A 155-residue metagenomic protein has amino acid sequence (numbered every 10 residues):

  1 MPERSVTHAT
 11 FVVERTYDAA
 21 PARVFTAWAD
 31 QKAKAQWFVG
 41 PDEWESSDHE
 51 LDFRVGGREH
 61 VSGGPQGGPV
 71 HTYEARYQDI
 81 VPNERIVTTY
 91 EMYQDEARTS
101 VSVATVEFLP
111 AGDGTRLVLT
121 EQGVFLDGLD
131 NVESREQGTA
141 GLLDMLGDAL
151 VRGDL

Functional and structural regions predicted by a protein language model:
M1-W44: Hydrophobic ligand-binding cavity/cleft-lining segments
V12, K32-V70: Short beta-edge strand/loop motif at the mouth of beta-sheet-based domains
R15, D48-H49, Y73-D79, S102-L109: Hydrophobic/aromatic beta-strand elements that line small-molecule binding cavities or substrate pockets in beta-rich
P21-A22, F53-R54, Q78-R85, E107-R116: A short, structured loop/turn motif at beta-sheet edges
V24, K34, E59, Y77 (+4 more regions): Hydrophobic pocket/interface hotspot
R58-P82, T88-T89: Helix-adjacent hinge/juxtasegments
V87-A140: Beta-strand/loop substructures that line and gate deep hydrophobic ligand-binding cavities in soluble
D148-L155: Short, highly charged C-terminal tails/helix-capping segments
